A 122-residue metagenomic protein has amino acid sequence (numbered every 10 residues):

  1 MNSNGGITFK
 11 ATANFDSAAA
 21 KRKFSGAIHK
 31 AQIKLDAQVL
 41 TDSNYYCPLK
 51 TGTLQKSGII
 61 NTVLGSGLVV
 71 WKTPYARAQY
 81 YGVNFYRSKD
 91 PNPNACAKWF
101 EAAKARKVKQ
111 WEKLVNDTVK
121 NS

Functional and structural regions predicted by a protein language model:
M1-S122: Short, Lys/Arg-rich flexible segments
